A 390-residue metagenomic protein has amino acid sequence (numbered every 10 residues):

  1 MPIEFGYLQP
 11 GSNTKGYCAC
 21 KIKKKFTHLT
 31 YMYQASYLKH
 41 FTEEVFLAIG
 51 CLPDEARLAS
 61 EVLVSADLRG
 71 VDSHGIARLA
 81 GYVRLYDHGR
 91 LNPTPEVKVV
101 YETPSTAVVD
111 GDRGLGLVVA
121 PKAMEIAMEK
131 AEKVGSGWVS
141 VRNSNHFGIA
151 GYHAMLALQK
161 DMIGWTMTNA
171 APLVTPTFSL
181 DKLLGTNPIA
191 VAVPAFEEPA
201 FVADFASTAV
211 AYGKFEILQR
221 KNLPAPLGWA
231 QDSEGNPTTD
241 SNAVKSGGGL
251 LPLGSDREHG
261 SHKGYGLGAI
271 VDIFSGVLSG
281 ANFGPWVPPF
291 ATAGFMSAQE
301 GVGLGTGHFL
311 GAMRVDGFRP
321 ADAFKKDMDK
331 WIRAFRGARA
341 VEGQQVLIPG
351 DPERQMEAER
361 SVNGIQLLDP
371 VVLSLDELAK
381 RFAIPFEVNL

Functional and structural regions predicted by a protein language model:
F5, P10, F26: Cationic, low-complexity basic patches in intrinsically disordered or flexible, solvent-exposed regions
C18-C20: Cysteine-centered motifs
M32-L38, N282-L390: Catalytic-core signal marking the mid-to-C-terminal active-site face
G75-M128: Active-site cofactor/substrate anionic-group-binding motifs, chiefly glycine- and Lys/Arg-rich phosphate-binding loops
T106-F196: A generic, well-ordered mixed alpha/beta core segment in the N-terminal half of proteins
V174-K245: Phosphate/diphosphate-binding glycine-rich loops and adjacent basic-rich segments that engage nucleotide
L223-W286, F290, G294: Secondary-shell segments that build the walls of catalytic and ion/ligand-binding clefts
